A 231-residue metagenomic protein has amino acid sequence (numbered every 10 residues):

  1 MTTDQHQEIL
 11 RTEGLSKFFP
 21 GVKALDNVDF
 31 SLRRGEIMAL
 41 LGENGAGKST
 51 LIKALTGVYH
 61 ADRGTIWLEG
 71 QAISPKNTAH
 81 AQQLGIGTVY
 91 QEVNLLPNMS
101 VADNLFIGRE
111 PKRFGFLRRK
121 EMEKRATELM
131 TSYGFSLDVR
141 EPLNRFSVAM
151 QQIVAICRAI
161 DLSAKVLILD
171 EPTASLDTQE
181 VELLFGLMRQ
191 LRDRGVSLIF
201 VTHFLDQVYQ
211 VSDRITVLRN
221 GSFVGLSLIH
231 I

Functional and structural regions predicted by a protein language model:
T2-I229: Glycine-rich phosphate-binding loops of nucleotide-dependent enzymes
